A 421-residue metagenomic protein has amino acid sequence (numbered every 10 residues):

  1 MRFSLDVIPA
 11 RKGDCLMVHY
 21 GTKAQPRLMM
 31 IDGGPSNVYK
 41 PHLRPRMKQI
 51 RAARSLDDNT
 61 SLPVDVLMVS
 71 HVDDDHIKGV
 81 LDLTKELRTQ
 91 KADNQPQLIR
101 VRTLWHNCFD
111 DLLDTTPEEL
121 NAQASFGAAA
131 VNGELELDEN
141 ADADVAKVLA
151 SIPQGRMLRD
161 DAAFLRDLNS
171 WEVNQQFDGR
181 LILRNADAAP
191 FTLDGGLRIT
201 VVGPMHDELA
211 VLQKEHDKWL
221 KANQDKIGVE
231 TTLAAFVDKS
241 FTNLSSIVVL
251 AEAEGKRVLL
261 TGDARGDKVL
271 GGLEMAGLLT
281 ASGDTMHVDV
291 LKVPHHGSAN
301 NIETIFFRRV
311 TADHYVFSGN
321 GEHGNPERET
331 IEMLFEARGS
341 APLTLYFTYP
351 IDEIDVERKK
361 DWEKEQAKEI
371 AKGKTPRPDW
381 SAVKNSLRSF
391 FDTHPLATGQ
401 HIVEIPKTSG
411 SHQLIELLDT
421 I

Functional and structural regions predicted by a protein language model:
M1-F3, N59, L81-R257, A341-I421: Flexible, acidic/histidine-containing loops and adjacent segments that form or flank the divalent-metal
M1-P63, T242-K268: Conserved beta-strand hairpin/beta-sheet module of binuclear metal-dependent hydrolase folds, prominently
M17-V18, H76-D82, T115-E118, L270-L273 (+3 more regions): A short acidic (Asp/Glu
P26-R27, P41-T103, T280-S298, R309-V316: Active-site metal-binding motif and surrounding structural segment of the metallo-beta-lactamase
D32-S36, V72, F109, D187 (+5 more regions): Active-site metal-binding loops of divalent metal-dependent hydrolases
G33-P45, A92-D93, L220-N223, N300 (+1 more regions): Acidic/histidine-rich helix-loop elements that form or flank divalent-metal/phosphate-binding sites at the catalytic
V38, V249-F306: Long, well-ordered mid-to-C-terminal structural blocks that present hydrophobic/aromatic surfaces
L278-P395: Long, structured stretches of catalytic cores involved in phosphate-ester chemistry, encompassing
